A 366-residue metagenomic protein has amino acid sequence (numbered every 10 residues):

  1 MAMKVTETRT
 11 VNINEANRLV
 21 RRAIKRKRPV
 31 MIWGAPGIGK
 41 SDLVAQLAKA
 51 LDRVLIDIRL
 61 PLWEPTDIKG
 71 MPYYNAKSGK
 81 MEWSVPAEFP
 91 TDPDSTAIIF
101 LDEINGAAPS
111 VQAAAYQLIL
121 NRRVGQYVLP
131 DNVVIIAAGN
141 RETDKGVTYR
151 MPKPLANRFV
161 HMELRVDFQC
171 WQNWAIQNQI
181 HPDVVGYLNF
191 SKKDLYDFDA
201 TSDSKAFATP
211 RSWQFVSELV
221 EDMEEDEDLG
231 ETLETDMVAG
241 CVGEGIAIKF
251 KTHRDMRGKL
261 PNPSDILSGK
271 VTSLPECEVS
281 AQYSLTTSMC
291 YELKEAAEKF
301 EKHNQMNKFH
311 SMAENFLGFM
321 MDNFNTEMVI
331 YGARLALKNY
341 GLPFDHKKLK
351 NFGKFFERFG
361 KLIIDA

Functional and structural regions predicted by a protein language model:
A2-F190: AAA+ P-loop NTPase catalytic core and its hallmark functional loops
M3, E231, C241-E244, L342 (+2 more regions): Intrinsically disordered, low-complexity regions
A115-I119, Y283-C290, M328-L337: Conserved short hydrophobic patches within well-ordered secondary structure
Q177-N323, E327: Alpha-helical lid/collar subdomain of P-loop NTPases
K299-A366: C-terminal non-catalytic accessory extensions
